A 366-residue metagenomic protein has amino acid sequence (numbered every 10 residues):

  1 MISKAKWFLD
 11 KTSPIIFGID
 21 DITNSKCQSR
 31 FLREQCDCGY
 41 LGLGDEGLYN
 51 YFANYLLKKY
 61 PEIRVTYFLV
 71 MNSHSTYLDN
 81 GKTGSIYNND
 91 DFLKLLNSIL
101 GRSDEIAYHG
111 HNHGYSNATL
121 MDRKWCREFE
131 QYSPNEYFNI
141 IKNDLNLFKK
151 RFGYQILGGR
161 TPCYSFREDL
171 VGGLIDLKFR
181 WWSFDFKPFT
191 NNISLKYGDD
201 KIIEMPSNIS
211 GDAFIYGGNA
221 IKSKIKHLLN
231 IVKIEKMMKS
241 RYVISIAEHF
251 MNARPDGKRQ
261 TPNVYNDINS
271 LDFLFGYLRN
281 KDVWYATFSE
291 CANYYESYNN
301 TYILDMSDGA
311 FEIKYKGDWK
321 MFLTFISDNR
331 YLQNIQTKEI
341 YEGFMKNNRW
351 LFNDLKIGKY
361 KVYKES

Functional and structural regions predicted by a protein language model:
M1-R102: Active-site beta->alpha N-cap acidic-glycine motif
D20, H109, G159, L174 (+2 more regions): Conserved, mostly hydrophobic/aromatic
L32-E46, T76-Y87, C126-E136, Q155-P162 (+2 more regions): The substrate-binding groove and active-site-proximal loops of carbohydrate-active enzymes, especially glycoside
G39-N54, S85-K94, F138-K142, S223-K233 (+1 more regions): Well-ordered, non-membrane alpha-helical segments in soluble/globular domains
P61-R167, D200, I209, V243-F250 (+1 more regions): Metal-dependent polysaccharide deacetylase catalytic core of the NodB/CE4 family, i.e., the active-site-bearing domain
I175-I215, Y285: His/Asp/Glu-enriched short active-site or ligand-binding loop at hydrolase and phosphoryl-transfer sites
I209-Y294: Catalytic grooves of carbohydrate-active enzymes
Y298-S366: C-terminal beta-sandwich/jelly-roll accessory domains of carbohydrate-active enzymes
